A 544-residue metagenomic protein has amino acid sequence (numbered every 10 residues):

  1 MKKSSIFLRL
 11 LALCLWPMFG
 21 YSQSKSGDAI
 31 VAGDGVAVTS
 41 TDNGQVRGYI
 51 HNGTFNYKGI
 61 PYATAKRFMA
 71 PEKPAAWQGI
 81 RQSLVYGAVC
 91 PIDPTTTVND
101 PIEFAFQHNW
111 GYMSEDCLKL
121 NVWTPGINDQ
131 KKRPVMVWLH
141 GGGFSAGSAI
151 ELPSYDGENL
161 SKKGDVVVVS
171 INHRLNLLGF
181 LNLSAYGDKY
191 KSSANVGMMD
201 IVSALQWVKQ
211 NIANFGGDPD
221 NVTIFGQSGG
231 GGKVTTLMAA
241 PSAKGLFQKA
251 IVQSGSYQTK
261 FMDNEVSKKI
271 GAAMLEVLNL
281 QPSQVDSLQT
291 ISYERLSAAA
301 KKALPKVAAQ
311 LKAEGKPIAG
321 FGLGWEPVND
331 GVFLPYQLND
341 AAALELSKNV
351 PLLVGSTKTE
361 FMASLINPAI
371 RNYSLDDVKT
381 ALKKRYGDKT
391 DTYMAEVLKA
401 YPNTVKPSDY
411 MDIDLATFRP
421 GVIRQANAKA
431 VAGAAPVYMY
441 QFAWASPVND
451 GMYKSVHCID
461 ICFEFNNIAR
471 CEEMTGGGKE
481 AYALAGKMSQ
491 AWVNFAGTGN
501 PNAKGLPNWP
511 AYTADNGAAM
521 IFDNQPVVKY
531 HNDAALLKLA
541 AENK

Functional and structural regions predicted by a protein language model:
M1-V31: Bacterial Sec-dependent N-terminal signal peptides
S24-N195, P219, F361, T475-M488 (+3 more regions): Non-catalytic accessory segments of hydrolases
I60, R419-K544: Mobile gating loops/cap/lid regions near enzyme active sites that modulate substrate access
C117, K191-A213: Alpha/beta-hydrolase active-site loop
G141, V196-D200, S228-G231: Active-site loop->helix "elbow" adjoining a glycine-rich segment at hydrolase catalytic centers
Q210, K244, Q253-L375, Y410-A428 (+1 more regions): Substrate-access "cap/lid" subdomains that shape and gate the entrance to catalytic or ligand-binding pockets
F215-Q227: Alpha/beta-hydrolase fold nucleophile elbow
G231-A243: Short glycine-enriched nucleophile-adjacent loop and the immediately C-terminal alpha-helix near the catalytic center
